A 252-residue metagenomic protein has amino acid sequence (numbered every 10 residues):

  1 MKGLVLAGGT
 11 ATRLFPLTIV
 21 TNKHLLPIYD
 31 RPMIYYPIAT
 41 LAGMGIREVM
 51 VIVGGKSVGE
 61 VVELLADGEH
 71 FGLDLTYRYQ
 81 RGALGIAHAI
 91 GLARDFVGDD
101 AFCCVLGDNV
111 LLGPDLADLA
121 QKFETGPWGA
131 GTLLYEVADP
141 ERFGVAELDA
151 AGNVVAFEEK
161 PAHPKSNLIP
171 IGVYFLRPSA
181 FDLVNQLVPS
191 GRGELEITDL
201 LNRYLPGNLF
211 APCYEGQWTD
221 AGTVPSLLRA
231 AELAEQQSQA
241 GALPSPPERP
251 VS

Functional and structural regions predicted by a protein language model:
K2-V5, R13-P16, L26-P27, R31-L106 (+4 more regions): Conserved N-terminal catalytic core of the sugar/cofactor nucleotidyltransferase
L25, A146-L148, A211: A structural signal for short hydrophobic beta-strand segments in well-ordered beta-sheet cores
A66-G72, L148, N202-L205: Short, conserved catalytic or adaptor-binding loops enriched in Gly and charged residues
R78-Q80, L133, P212-E215: Conserved beta-strand termini and adjacent loop/short-helix elements that scaffold enzyme active sites in alpha/beta
G113-R142: Conserved donor-nucleotide/metal-binding helix-loop-beta segment in metal-dependent transferases, i.e., the alpha-helix
A120, E124, N153-V251: Catalytic-core segments of class I nucleotidyltransferases/pyrophosphorylases that form NMP-activated intermediates
A138, R142, E147, A151-N153 (+1 more regions): Ligand/cofactor pocket segment of small-molecule handling proteins
